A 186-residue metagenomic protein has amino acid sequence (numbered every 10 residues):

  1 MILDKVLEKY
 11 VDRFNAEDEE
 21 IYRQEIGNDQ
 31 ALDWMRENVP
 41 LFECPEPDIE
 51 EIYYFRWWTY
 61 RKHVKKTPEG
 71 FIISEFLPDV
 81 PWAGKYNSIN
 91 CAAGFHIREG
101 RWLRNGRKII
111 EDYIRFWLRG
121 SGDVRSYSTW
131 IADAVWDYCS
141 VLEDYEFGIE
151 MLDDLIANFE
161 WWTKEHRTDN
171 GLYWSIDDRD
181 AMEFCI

Functional and structural regions predicted by a protein language model:
M1, N38-P40, P68-I72, D169-L172 (+1 more regions): Generic structural motif recognizing short loop/turn segments at the entrances and edges of beta-strands
L3-R23, G120-T129, T163-I186: The feature captures the catalytic groove of carbohydrate-active enzymes
D18-L152, I156: Substrate-binding groove/exosite segments of carbohydrate-active enzymes
E150-N170: Active-site cavity-forming subdomains of large catalytic enzyme subunits
